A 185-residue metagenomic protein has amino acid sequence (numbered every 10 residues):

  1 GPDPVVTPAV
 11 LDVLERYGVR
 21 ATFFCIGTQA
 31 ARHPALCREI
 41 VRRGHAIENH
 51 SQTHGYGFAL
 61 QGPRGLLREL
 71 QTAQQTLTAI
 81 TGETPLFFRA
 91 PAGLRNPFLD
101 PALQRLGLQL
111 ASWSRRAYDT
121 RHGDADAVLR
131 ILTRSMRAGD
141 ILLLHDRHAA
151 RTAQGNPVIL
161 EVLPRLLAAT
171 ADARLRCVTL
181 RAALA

Functional and structural regions predicted by a protein language model:
G1-Q61, G65, E69-A79, P101 (+2 more regions): Active-site beta->alpha N-cap acidic-glycine motif
L14, F23, I47, F88-P91 (+3 more regions): Divalent metal-coordination and catalytic microenvironments
Y17, A30-A31, Q154-A185: C-terminal domain-boundary segment and adjacent tail
C25-T28, N49-S51, A90-A92, S114 (+2 more regions): A cross-domain feature marking catalytic cores of carbohydrate-active enzymes and several ubiquitous metabolic/repair
T53-Y56, R116-A117, H148-R151: A short, flexible beta-alpha/helix-coil linker loop
G65-L70, A125-R130, N156-L163: Charged helix-capping and loop-helix junction motifs
T84, L94-M136, L175-L184: His/Asp/Glu-enriched short active-site or ligand-binding loop at hydrolase and phosphoryl-transfer sites
